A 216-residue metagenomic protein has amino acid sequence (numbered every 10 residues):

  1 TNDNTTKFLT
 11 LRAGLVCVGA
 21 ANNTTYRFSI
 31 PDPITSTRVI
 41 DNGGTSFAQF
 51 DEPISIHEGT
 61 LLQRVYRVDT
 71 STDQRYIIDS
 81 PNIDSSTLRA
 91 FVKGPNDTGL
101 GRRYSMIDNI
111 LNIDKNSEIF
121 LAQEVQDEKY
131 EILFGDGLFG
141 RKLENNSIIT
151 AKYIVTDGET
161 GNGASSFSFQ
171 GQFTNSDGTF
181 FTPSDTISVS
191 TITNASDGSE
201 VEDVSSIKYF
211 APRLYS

Functional and structural regions predicted by a protein language model:
T1-S216: Signature of Asx- and small-polar-rich beta-strand/turn repeats characteristic of beta-solenoid architectures
